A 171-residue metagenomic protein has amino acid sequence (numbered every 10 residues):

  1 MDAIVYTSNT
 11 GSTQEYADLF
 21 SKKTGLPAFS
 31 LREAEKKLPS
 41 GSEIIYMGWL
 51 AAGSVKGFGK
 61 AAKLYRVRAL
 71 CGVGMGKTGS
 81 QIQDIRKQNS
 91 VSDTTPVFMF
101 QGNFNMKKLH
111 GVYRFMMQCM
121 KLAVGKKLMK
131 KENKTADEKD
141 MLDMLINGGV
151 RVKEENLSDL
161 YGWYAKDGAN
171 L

Functional and structural regions predicted by a protein language model:
M1-L64, G162-L171: N-terminal beta1-alpha1-beta2 submodule of the flavodoxin-like/Rossmannoid cofactor-binding fold
I44, L50-L171: FMN-binding flavodoxin-like domain, especially the glycine-rich phosphate-binding loop
